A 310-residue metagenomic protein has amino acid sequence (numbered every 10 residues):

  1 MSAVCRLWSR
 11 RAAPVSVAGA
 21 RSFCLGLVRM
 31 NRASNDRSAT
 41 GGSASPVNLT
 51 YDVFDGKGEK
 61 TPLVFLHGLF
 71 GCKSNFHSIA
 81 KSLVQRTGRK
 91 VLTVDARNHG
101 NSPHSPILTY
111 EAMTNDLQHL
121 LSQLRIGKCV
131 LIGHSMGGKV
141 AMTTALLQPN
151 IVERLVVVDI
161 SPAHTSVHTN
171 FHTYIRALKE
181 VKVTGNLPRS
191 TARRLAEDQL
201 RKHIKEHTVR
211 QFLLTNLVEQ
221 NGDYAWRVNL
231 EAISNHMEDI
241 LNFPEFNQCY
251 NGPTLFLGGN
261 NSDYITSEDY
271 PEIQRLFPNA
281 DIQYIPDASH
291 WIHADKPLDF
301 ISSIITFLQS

Functional and structural regions predicted by a protein language model:
M1-V64, K81, Q85-R89, I126-G127 (+3 more regions): Alpha/beta-hydrolase fold catalytic core
G42-S45, D52-G58, H77-M136, V140 (+1 more regions): Active-site loop/oxyanion-hole signature of alpha/beta-hydrolase fold enzymes
G68-G71, S135: Active-site glycine-rich loops that stabilize anionic/oxyanionic intermediates across multiple enzyme folds
F70, A96-G100, P162, S289-I292: Alpha/beta-hydrolase active-site loop signature
M142-R189: Flexible "cap/lid" loop of the alpha/beta hydrolase fold
N186-F246: Conserved alpha/beta-hydrolase catalytic His-Asp/Glu region
Q220-Y284: Conserved serine/cysteine hydrolase catalytic core
N279-S310: Catalytic active-site module of serine/aspartate enzymes centered on a nucleophile-bearing elbow/loop
